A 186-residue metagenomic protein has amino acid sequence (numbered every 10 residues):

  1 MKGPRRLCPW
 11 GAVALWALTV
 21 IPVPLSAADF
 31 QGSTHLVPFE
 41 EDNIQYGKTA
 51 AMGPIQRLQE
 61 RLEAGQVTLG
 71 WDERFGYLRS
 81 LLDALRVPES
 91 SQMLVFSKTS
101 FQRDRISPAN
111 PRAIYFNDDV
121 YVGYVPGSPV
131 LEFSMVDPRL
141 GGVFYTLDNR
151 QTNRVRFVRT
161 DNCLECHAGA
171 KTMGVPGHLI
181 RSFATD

Functional and structural regions predicted by a protein language model:
M1-A14: Bacterial N-terminal signal peptides that target proteins for export
W10, E41, K48, T146-L147 (+1 more regions): Intrinsically disordered, low-complexity regions enriched in small/polar residues
G11-P24: Bacterial N-terminal signal peptides
A28-Q102, P111-F116: Conserved small-residue
D29, G123-D186: Sequence context surrounding c-type heme c attachment/ligation sites in exported
A84, F96, D104-G141, D186: A contiguous strand-loop segment
Q102-D104, M173: Flexible loop/turn segments at secondary-structure boundaries
